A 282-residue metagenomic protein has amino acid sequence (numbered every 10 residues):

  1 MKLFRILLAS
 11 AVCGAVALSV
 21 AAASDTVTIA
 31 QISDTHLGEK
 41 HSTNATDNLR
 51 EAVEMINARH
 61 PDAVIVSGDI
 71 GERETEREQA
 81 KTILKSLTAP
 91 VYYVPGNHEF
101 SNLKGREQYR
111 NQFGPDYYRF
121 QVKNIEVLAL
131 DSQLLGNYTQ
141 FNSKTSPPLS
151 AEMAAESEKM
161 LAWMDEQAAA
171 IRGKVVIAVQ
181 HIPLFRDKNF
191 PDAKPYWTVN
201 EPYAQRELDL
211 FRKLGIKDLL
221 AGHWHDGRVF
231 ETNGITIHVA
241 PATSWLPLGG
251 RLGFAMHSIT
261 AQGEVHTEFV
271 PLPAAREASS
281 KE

Functional and structural regions predicted by a protein language model:
M1-A11: Bacterial N-terminal signal peptides that target proteins for export
V20-Q79, K281-E282: N-terminal active-site segment of His-dependent metallophosphoesterases
A22-A30, R119-G136, I171-V175, E231-I237 (+1 more regions): Beta-strand-turn-beta hairpins that frame and shape the catalytic cleft of phosphate-ester-processing enzymes
A23-S24, E54-D62, K144-I237: His/acidic metal-ligating clusters that form di-metal
T28-R50, E72, S101-N111, L135-E156 (+2 more regions): Acidic/histidine-rich helix-loop elements that form or flank divalent-metal/phosphate-binding sites at the catalytic
D34, D69, G96-N97, L130 (+2 more regions): Active-site glycine-centered loops adjacent to acidic/histidine catalytic or metal-binding residues that shape
T43-N44, G68-S86, F100-G114, K188-P191 (+1 more regions): Metal-dependent catalytic neighborhoods of phosphoester/phosphodiester hydrolases
F120, E207-K213, G227-E282: Binuclear metal-dependent phosphoesterase catalytic core
